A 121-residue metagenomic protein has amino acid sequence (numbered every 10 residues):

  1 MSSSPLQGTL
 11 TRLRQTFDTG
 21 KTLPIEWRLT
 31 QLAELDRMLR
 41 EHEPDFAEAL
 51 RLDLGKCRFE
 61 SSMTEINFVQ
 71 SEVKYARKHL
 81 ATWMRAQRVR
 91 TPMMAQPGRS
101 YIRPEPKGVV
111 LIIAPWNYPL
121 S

Functional and structural regions predicted by a protein language model:
M1-Y101: N-terminal Rossmann-like NAD(P)+-binding subdomain of aldehyde/semialdehyde dehydrogenases
T91-S121: Conserved small-residue-rich beta-alpha loop and adjacent elements that most often cradle the phosphate/pyrophosphate
